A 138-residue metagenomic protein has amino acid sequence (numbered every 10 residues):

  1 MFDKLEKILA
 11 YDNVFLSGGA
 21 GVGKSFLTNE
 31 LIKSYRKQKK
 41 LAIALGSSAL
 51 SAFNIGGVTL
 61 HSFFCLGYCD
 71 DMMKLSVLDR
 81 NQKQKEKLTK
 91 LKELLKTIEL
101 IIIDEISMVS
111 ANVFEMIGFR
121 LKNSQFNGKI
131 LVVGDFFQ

Functional and structural regions predicted by a protein language model:
M1-Q138: Conserved ATP-binding/catalytic motifs of P-loop helicase motor domains
